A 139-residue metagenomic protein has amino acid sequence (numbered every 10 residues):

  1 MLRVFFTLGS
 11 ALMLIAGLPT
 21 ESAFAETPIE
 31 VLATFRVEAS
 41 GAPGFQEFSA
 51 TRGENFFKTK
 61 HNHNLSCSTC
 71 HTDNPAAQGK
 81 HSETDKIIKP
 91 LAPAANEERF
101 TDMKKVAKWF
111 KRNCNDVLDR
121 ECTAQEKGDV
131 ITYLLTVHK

Functional and structural regions predicted by a protein language model:
M1-A50, A94-K139: Post-cleavage N-terminal segment of exported redox proteins
E47, S68-V106: Gly/Gly-Pro-rich "capping" loops immediately C-terminal to redox-active cysteine motifs in periplasmic/lumenal
R52-N64: Local sequence-structure signature of Cys/Sec-based thiol-disulfide redox active-site neighborhoods
N62-P75, V130, L134: The canonical Cys-X-X-Cys-His
N64, A77-H81, V117-E121: Substrate-binding/catalytic groove segments of enzymes that remodel or degrade extracellular structural polymers
